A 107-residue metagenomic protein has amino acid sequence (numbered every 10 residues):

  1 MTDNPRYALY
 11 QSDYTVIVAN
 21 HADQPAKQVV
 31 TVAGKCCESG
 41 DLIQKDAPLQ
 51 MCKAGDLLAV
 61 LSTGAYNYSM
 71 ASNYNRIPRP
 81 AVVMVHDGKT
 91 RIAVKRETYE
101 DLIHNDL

Functional and structural regions predicted by a protein language model:
M1-L107: Charged (often Lys/Glu-rich) extended helix/loop segments that serve as interaction or gating elements
